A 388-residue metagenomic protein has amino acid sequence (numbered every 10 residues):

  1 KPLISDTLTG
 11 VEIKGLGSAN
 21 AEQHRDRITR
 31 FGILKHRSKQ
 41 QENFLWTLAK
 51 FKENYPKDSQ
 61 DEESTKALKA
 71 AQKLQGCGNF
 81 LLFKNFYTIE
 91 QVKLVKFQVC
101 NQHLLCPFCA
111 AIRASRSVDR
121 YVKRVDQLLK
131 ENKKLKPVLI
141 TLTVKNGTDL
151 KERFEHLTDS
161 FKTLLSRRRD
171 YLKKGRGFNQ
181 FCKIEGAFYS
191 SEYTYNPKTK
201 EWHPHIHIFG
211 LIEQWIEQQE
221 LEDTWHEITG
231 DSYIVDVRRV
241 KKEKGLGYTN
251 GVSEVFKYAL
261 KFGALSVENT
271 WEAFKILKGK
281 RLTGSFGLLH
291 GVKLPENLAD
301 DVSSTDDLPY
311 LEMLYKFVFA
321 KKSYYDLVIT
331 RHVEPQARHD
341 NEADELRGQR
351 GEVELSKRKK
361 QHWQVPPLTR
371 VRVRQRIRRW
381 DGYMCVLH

Functional and structural regions predicted by a protein language model:
K1-W202, I212-H388: Right-hand nucleic-acid polymerase module
I208: Cys/His-coordinated zinc-finger cores
